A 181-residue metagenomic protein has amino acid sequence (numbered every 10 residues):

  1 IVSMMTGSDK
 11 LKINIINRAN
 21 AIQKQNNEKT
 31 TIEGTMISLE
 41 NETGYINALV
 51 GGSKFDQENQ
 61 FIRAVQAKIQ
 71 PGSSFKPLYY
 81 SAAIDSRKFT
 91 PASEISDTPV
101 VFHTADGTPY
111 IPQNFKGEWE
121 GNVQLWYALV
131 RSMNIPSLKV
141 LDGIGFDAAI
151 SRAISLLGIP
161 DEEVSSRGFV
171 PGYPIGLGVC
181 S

Functional and structural regions predicted by a protein language model:
I1-S74, F89-S93, D147-I154, R167-P174: Periplasmic/cell-envelope proteins involved in peptidoglycan metabolism and beta-lactam response
E40, A48-K54, P99, V140-D142 (+1 more regions): Active-site proximal loops enriched in glycine and acidic residues that flank catalytic Cys/His/Asp and coordinate
G44, K76-A83, A128, A153: Residue-level preference for non-acidic, small/hydrophobic
S53-Q57, F102, S132, L156-P160: A short secondary-structure junction motif
G72-P77, N122, V130, S181: Short alpha-helical patches at coil-to-helix transitions and adjacent helical residues in well-structured domains
F89-A149, G172-I175: Conserved catalytic neighborhood of penicillin-recognizing serine enzymes
Q124-Y127, S155-V164: Hydrophobic, small-residue-rich alpha-helical packing segments that form membrane-like cores
P160-S181: Active-site-proximal helix/loop microenvironment of the serine DD-peptidase/beta-lactamase transpeptidase fold
